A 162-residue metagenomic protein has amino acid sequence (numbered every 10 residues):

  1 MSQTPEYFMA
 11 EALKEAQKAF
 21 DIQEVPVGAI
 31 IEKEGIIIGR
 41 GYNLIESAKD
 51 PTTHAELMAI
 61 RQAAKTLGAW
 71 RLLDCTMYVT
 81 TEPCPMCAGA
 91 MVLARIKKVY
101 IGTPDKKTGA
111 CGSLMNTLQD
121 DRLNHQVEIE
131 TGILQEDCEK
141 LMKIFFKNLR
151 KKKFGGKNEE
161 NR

Functional and structural regions predicted by a protein language model:
M1-F20, P83-R162: Zinc-dependent deaminase
T4, V25-V27, C75: Short loop/turn microsegments at loop-to-beta-strand junctions
A10, A29, R61: A cross-family signal for key residues in well-ordered alpha-helices that form functional helical elements
V27-G35: Short beta-strand scaffold segments in enzyme catalytic cores
A29, G68-A69, Q119-D121: Short secondary-structure boundary/capping segments
L44-S47: A short acidic/small-residue loop/turn micro-motif
K49, T53, L57-A94: Helix-adjacent hinge/juxtasegments
